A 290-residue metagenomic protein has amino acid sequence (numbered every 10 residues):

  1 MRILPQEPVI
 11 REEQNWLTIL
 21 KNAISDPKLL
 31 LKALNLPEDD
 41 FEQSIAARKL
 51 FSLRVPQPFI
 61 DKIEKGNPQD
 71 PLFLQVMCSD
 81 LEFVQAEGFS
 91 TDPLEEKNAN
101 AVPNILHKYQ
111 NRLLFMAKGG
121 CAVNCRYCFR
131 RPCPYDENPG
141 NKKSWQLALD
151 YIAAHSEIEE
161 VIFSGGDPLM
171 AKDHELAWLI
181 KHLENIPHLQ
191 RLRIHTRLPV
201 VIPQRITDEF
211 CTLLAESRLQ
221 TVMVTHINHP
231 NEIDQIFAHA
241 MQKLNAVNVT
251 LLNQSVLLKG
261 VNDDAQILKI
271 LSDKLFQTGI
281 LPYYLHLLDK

Functional and structural regions predicted by a protein language model:
M1-H107: Flexible, acidic/Gly-rich N-terminal and inter-domain linker regions that tether and position cofactor-handling modules
Q57, V76, D80-L81, N98 (+4 more regions): Solvent-exposed, flexible loop/coil residues
F59, C125, Y283: Conserved, mostly hydrophobic/aromatic
E64, C133, E184, H188: Hydrophobic/aromatic-lined pockets within catalytic cores
N100-P103, R112-M116, Q146-Y151: Short, charged beta->alpha transition segments
H107-K142, I194: Canonical Radical SAM [4Fe-4S] cluster-binding loop centered on the CxxxCxxC motif and its immediate flanking residues
Q146-E160, L169-K290: Conserved AdoMet/S-adenosylmethionine-binding subsite of the radical SAM
